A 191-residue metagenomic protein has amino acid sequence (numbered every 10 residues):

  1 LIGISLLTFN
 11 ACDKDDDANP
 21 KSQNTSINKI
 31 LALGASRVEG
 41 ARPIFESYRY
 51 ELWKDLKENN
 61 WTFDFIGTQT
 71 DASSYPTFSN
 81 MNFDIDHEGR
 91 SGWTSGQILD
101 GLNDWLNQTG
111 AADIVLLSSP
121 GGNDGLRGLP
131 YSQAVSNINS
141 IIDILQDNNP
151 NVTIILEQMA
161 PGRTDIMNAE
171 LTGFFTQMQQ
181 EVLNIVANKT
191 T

Functional and structural regions predicted by a protein language model:
L1-S5: Sec-dependent N-terminal signal peptides
L6-N28: Bacterial Sec-dependent N-terminal signal peptides
N24-I30, R37-R42: Boundary/activation segment at the start of structured domains
S26-I30, N59-D64, G110-L116, N148-I155 (+1 more regions): Loop/turn elements at helix/coil->beta-strand transitions in domains of secreted/extracellular proteins
R37-S136, G173-T176: Conserved SGNH/GDSL esterase-like catalytic core that processes O-acyl groups on lipids and polysaccharides
L102, I138-D143, Q179-L183: Generic structural signal for well-ordered alpha-helices, preferentially at hydrophobic/aromatic core positions
S119-P120, Q158-A160: Short, well-ordered beta-to-alpha junction loops that form the rim of enzyme active sites and present histidine/acidic
P161-T191: Substrate-gating cap/lid alpha-helix
